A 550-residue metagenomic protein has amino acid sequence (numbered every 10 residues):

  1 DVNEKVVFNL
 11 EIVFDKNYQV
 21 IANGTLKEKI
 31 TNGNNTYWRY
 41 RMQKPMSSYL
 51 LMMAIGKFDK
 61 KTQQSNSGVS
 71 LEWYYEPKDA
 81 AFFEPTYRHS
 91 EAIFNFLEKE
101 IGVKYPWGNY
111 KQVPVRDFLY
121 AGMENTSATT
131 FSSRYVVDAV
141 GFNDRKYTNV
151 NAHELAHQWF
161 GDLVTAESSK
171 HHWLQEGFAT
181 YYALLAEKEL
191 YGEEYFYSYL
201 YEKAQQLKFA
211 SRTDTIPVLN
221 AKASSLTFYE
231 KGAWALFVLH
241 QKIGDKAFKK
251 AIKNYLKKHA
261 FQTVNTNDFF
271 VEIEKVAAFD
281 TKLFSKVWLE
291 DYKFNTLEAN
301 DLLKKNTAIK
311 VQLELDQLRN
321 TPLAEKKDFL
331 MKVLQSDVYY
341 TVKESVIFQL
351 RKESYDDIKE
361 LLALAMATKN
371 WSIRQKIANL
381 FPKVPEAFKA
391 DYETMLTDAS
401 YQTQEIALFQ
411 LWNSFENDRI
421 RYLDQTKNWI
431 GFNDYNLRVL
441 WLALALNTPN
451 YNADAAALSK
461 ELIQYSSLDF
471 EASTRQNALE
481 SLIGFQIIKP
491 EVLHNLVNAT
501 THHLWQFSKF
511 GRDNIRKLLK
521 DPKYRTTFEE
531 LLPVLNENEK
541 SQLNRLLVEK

Functional and structural regions predicted by a protein language model:
V2-A152: Hydrophobic helix-coil surface modules that form long, contiguous segments used for peptide/substrate interaction
A80-E91, G141-K146, V150, S169 (+11 more regions): Soluble non-cytosolic domains of exported or imported proteins
E91, S132, V137-F196: Zinc-dependent metallopeptidase catalytic helix centered on the HExxH motif and its immediate flanking segment
L155-T165, A179, K231-K249: Alpha-helical scaffold elements that line and support the substrate/ligand-binding pocket of soluble hydrolases
K170-F237, Q241-K242, H259, V276 (+1 more regions): Acidic/His/Gly-enriched intrinsically disordered linker/tail segments that often contain short helix/coil "MoRF-like"
A233-H259, P322-Y339: Long hydrophobic segments that form regular secondary structure
T263-E416, K523, E539-K550: Beta/coil-rich, acidic/histidine-enriched accessory regions frequently appended to metallopeptidases
V342, K369-I373, D391-K550: Long, helix-rich interaction regions
